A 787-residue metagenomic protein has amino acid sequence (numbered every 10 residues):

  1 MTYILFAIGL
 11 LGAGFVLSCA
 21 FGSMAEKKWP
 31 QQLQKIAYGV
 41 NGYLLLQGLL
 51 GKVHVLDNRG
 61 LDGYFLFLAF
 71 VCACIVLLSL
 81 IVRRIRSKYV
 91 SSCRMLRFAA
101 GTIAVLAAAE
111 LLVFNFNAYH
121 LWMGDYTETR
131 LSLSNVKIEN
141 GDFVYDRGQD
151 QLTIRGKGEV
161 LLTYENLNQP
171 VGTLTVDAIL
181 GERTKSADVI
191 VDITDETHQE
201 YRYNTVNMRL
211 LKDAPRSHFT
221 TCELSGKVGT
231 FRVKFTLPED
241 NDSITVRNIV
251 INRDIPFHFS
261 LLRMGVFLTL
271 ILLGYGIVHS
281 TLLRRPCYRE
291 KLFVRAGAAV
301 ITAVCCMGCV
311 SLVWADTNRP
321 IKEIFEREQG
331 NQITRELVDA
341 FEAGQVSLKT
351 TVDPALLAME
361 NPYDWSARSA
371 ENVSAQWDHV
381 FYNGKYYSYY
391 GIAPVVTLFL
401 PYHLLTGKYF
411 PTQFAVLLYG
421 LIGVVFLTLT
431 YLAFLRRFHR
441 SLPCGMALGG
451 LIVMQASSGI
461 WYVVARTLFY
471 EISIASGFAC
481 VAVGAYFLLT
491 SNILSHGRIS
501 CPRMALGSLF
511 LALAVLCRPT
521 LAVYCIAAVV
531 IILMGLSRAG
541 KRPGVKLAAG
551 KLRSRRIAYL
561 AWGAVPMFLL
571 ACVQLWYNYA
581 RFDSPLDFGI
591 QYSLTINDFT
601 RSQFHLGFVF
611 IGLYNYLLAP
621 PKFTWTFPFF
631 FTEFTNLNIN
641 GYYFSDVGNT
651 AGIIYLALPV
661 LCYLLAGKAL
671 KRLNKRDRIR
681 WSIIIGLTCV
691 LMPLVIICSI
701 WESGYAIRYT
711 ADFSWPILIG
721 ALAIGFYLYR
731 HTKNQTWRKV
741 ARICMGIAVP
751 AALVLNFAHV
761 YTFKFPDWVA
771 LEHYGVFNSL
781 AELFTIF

Functional and structural regions predicted by a protein language model:
T2-A37, L66-F116, L262-G330, A447 (+3 more regions): Start-transfer (signal-anchor) and selected internal transmembrane alpha helices of multi-pass inner/ER membrane
A13-S23, P628-R678: Hydrophobic, aromatic-rich transmembrane alpha-helices and their immediate juxtamembrane boundary segments
P30-G42, L427-G459, A479, H496-R503 (+1 more regions): Transmembrane-helix signature of polytopic, membrane-embedded enzymes that assemble or transfer cell-envelope glycans
A343-Y390, Y431, M454-A465, T595-F599 (+3 more regions): Interfacial juxtamembrane loops and adjacent helix segments that form the catalytic/substrate-binding surfaces
K408-R440, V483-F487: Transmembrane-helix motifs of polytopic, lipid-linked glycan transferases
S476-H496, L511, C525-A528, P716-G720: Specific aromatic-rich, kink-prone transmembrane helix
A482, R503-R518, C525, P566-Q574: Membrane-interface alpha helices of multi-pass inner-membrane proteins
Y524-F568: Perimembrane helix-loop-helix junctions
